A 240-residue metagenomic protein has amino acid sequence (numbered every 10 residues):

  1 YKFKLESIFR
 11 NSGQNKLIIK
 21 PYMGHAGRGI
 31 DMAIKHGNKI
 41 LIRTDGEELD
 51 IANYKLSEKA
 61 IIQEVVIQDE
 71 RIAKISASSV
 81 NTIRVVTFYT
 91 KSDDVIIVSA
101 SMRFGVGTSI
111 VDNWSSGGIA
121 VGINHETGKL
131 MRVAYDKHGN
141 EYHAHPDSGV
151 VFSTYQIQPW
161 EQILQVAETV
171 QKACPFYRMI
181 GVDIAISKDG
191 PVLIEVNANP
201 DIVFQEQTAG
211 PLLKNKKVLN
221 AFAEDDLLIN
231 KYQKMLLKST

Functional and structural regions predicted by a protein language model:
Y1-I83: Active-site nucleotide/adenylate-binding loops and adjacent lid/helix of ATP-dependent enzymes
L17, I96-V98, V192-I194: Protein kinase-like catalytic core scaffold
P21-M23, I34-G37, E64-V66, T87-Y89 (+3 more regions): Short, flexible loop/turn elements at secondary-structure junctions
A26-I30, D94, T108-S109, V203: Short catalytic/ligand-binding loop motif for oxyanion handling, primarily in non-cytosolic enzymes, centered on
G27, R71, K91, G190 (+1 more regions): Active-site-proximal flexible loops/turns
K39-I40, V95, G128-L130, P191-V192: Hydrophobic residues embedded in beta-strands of well-ordered beta-sheets
L56-S78, T90, I97-S99, R103-S187: A long amphipathic alpha-helix within ATP-dependent nucleotide-binding catalytic cores
N140-E168, K172-Y177, I186-T240: C-terminal active-site "lid" helix and adjoining low-complexity regulatory extension at the edge of ATP-using catalytic
